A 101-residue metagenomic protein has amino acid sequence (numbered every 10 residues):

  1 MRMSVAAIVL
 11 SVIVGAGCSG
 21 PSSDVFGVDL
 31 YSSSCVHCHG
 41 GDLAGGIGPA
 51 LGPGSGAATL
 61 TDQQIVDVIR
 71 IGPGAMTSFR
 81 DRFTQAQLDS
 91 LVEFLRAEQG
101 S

Functional and structural regions predicted by a protein language model:
M1-V5: Positively charged n-region of N-terminal signal peptides that target proteins for export
A6-A16: Bacterial N-terminal signal peptides
G17-P21: Bacterial signal peptide processing site
D24-V28, S32, H37-I71: Gly/Gly-Pro-rich "capping" loops immediately C-terminal to redox-active cysteine motifs in periplasmic/lumenal
G41, F79-R80: Surface-exposed loop and edge beta-strand positions of immunoglobulin-like domains
I69, D81-S101: C-terminal capping alpha-helices of c-type cytochrome domains
